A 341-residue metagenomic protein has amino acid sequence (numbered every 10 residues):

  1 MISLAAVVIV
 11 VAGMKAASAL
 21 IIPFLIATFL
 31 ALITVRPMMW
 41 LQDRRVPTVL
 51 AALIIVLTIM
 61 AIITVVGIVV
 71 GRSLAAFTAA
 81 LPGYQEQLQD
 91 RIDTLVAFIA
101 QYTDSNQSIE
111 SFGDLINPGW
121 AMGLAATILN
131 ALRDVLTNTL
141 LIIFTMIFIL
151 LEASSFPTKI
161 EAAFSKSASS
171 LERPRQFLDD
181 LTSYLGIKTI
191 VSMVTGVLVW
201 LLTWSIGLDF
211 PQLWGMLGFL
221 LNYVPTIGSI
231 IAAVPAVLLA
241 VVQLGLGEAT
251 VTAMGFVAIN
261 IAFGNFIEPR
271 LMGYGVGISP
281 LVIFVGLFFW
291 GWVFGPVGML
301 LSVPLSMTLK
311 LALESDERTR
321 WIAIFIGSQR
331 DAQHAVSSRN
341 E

Functional and structural regions predicted by a protein language model:
M1-A6, T189-V194, I227-I231, G275-I283: Short hydrophobic alpha-helical membrane-embedded segments
M1-R72, I142, L311-E341: Anchoring transmembrane alpha helix of integral membrane proteins
S18-I26, S205-L217, L244-T252, I278-I283 (+2 more regions): Membrane-water interface of transmembrane alpha-helices in multipass transporters/channels
A27-A31, T58-A61, M146-I149, M216-I230 (+4 more regions): Hydrophobic transmembrane alpha-helices
P37-R44, L50, V65-L141, A153 (+1 more regions): Juxtamembrane membrane-interface segments in integral membrane proteins
V46-I55, S105-N106, S167-L171, F210 (+4 more regions): Membrane-interface starts of transmembrane alpha-helices
R133-V242, L246-M254: Alpha-helical transmembrane segments and their immediate interhelical loop/hinge regions in multi-pass membrane
T250-E341: Hydrophobic alpha-helical transmembrane segments of membrane transport and translocation systems, primarily multi-pass
